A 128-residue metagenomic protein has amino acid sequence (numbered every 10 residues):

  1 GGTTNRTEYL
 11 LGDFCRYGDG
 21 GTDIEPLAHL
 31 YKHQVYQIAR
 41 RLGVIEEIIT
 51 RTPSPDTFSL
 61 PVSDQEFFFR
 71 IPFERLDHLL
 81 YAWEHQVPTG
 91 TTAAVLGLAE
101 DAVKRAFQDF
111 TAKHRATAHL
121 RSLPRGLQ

Functional and structural regions predicted by a protein language model:
G2-Q128: ATP/NTP-dependent adenylation/nucleotidyl-transfer catalytic domains that generate, transfer, or process NMP-activated
